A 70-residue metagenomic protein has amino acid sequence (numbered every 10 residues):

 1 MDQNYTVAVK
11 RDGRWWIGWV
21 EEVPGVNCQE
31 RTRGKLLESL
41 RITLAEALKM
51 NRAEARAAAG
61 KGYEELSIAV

Functional and structural regions predicted by a protein language model:
M1-T6, G34-V70: Short, charged, surface-exposed hinge/linker loops at domain edges that act as mobile lids or interdomain connectors
K10-E21: Short aromatic-glycine-(Arg/Gly/Cys) micro-motifs in beta-strand/loop hairpins
V20-V23, R41: ATP/adenylate-binding site constellation spanning eukaryotic-like Ser/Thr protein kinases, ABC-transporter
E21, C28, Y63-E65: Polar low-complexity intrinsically disordered regions enriched in Ser/Thr and small residues
P24-K35: A short, exposed loop/beta-hairpin motif centered on an aromatic-Gly-Thr core
